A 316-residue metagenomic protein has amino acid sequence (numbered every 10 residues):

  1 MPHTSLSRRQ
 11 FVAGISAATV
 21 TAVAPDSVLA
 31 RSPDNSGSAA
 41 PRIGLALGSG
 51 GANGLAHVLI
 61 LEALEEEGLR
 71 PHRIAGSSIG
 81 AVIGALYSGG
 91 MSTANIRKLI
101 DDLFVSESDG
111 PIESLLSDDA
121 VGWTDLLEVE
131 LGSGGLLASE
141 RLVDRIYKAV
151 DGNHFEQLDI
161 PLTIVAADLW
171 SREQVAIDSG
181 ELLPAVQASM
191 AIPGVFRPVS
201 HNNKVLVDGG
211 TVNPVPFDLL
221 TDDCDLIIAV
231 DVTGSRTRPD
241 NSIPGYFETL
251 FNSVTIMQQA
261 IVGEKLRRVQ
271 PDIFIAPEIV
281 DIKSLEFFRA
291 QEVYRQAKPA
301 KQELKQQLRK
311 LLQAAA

Functional and structural regions predicted by a protein language model:
P2-I74, A85-A316: Patatin-like phospholipase
G76, G80: Gly/Ala-rich beta-loop-alpha elbow adjacent to hydrolase catalytic centers
